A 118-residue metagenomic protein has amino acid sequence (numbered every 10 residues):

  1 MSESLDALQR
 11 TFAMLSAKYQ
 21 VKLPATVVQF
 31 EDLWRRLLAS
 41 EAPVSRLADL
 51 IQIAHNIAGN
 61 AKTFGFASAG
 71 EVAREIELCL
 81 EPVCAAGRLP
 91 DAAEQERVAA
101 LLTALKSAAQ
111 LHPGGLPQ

Functional and structural regions predicted by a protein language model:
S2-E31, A85-Q118: Amphipathic, coiled-coil-like alpha-helical segments
E3, E31, E41, E71 (+3 more regions): Glutamate identity and glutamate-enriched acidic tracts
Q9, R36, Q52: Residue-level detector of functional hotspots within protein domains
F12, Y19, A42-R46, K62-A69 (+1 more regions): Residue-level recognition of alpha-helical structural elements
V27-L47: Amphipathic repeat-derived elements
E31-L38, A58, G65, E77 (+3 more regions): A structural signal for long alpha-helical coiled-coils and helix-turn connectors that form the cytosolic signaling
R35-L38, A42, K62, R88 (+1 more regions): Alpha-helical coiled-coil oligomerization motifs
V44-P82: Extended, amphipathic alpha-helices with heptad-repeat/coiled-coil or helix-bundle character that serve as
